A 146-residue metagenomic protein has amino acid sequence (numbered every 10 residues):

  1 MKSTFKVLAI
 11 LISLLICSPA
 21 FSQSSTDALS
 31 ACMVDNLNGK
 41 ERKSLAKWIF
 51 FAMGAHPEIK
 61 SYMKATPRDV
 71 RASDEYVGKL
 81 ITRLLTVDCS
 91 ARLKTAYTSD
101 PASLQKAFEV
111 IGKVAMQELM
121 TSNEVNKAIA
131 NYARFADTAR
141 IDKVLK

Functional and structural regions predicted by a protein language model:
M1-L8: Bacterial N-terminal signal peptides that target proteins for export
V7, Q23, D142-K146: Terminal, compositionally biased segments
L11-L15: Repetitive helical segments and hydrophobic/amphipathic motifs
C17-P19: N-terminal signal peptide c-region/cleavage motif recognized by signal peptidases
S22-A72: N-terminal secretory signal peptides
M53, P57-M63, P67-K146: Compact alpha-helical subdomains of small soluble proteins
